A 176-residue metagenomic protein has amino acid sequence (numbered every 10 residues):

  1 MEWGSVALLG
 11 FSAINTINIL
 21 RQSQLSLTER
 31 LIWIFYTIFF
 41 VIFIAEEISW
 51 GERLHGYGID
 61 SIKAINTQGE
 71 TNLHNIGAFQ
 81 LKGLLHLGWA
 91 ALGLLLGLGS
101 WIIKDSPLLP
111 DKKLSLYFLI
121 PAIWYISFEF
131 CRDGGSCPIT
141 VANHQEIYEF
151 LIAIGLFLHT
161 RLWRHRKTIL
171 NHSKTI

Functional and structural regions predicted by a protein language model:
M1-W3, C137-E149: Non-cytosolic membrane-interface motifs at loop->transmembrane helix junctions
G4-N18, H86-L98, Y148-K167: Hydrophobic cores of alpha-helical transmembrane segments in multi-pass inner/ER membrane proteins, independent
L8-A13, I34-I48: A generic, lipid-embedded transmembrane alpha helix
I19-L31, I102-K112: Membrane-interface helix-boundary motifs at transmembrane edges
F39-E46, I120-D133: Aromatic-anchored segments of alpha-helical transmembrane domains
V41-S61: Transmembrane alpha-helix/helix-exit interface in multi-pass inner-membrane proteins
E70-G93: Hydrophobic alpha-helical transmembrane segments
W101-K104, S127-T140: Juxtamembrane "helix-exit" motif on the non-cytosolic side of transmembrane helices
